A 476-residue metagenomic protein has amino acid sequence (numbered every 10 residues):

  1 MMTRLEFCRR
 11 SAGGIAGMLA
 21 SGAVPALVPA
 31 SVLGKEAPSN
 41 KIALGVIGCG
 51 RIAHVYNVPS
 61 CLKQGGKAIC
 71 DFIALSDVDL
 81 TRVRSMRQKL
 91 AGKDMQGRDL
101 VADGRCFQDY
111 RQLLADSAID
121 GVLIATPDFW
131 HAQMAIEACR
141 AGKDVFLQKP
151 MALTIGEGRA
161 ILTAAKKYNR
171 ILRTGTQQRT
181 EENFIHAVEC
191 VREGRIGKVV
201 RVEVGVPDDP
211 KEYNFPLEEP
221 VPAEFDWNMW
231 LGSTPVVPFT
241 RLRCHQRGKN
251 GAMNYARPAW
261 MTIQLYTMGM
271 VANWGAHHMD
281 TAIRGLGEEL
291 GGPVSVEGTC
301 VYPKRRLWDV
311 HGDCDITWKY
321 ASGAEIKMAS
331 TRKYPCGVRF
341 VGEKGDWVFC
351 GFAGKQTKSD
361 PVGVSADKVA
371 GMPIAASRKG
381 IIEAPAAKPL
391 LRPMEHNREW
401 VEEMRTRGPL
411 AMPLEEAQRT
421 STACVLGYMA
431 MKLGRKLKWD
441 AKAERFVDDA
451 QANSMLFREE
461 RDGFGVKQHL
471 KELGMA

Functional and structural regions predicted by a protein language model:
M1-D144, G156-I171, K471-A476: N-terminal glycine-/serine-/threonine-rich beta1-alpha1-beta2 phosphate-ribose binding loop of Rossmann-like
C8, L62, R84-R87, R111-L114 (+12 more regions): Non-transmembrane alpha-helical segments in soluble domains of secreted/periplasmic/extracellular proteins
G34-K35, I73-V78, R82, L90 (+2 more regions): Glycine-enriched catalytic-core subsegment of oxygenase/oxidase enzymes
K41-G45, K198, E325: Residues that mark the start of a beta-strand
D144, A152-G232: A contiguous active-site-proximal alpha/beta segment in oxidoreductase catalytic domains
K149: Short basic (Lys/Arg) and small-residue
E203-M253, K358-D360, M455-E460, K467-Q468: Core domains of carbohydrate- and sulfate-ester-processing enzymes
N228-S322: Rossmann-like dinucleotide-binding domain that binds NAD(P)(H)
